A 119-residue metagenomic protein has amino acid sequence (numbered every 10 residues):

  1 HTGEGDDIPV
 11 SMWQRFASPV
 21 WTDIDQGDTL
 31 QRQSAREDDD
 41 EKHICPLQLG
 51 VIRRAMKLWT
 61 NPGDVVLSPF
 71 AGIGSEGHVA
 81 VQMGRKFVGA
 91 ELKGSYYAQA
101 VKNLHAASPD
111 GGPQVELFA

Functional and structural regions predicted by a protein language model:
H1-A119: Class I S-adenosyl-L-methionine
